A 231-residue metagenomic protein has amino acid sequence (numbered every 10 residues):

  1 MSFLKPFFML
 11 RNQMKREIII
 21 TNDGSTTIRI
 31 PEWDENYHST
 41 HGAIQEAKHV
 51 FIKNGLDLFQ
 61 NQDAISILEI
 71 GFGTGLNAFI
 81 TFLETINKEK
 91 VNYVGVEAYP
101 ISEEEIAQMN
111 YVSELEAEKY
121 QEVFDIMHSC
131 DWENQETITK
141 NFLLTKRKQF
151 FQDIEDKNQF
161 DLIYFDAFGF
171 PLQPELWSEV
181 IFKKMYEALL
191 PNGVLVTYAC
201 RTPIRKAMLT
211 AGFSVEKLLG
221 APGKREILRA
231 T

Functional and structural regions predicted by a protein language model:
F3, F7-F8: Aromatic (phenylalanine/tyrosine) cluster motif
L10-I65, L83-L115: Rossmann-like AdoMet
T27, Q135-E136, R229: Residue-level detector of beta-strand face positions
Q60-N158, Y164, E175, E179-F182 (+2 more regions): The AdoMet/dcAdoMet-binding core of the Class I SAM-like
D166-F168: Cell-envelope and extracellular/periplasmic
Q173-T231: C-terminal substrate-binding/active-site "lid" region of AdoMet-derived donor-dependent transferases
